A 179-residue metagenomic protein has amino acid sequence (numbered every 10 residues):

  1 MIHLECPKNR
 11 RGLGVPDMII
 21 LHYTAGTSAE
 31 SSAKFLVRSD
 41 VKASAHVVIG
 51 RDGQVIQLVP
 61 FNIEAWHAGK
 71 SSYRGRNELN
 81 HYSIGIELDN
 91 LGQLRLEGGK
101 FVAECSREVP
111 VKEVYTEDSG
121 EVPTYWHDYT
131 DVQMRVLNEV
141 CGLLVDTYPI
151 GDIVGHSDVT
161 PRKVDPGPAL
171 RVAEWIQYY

Functional and structural regions predicted by a protein language model:
M1-T147, G151: Active-site-adjacent loop/helix surface patches within enzyme catalytic domains that shape the substrate-binding cleft
Y148-K163: Acidic/histidine-rich, metal-coordinating catalytic segments
P161-Y179: Short, low-complexity, polybasic intrinsically disordered segments
